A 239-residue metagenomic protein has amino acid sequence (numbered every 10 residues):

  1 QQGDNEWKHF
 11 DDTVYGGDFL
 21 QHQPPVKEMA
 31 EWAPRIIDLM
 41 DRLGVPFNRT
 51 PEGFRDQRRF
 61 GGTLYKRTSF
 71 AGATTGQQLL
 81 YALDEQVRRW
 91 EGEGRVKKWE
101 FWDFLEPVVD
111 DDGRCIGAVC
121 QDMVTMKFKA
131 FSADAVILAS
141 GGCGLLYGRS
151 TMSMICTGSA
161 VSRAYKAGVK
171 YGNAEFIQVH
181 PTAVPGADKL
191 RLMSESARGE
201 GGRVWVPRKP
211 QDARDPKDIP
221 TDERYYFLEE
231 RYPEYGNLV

Functional and structural regions predicted by a protein language model:
Q1-V14, D18, R149, F176-V184 (+1 more regions): Conserved N-terminal glycine-rich FAD pyrophosphate-binding loop of Rossmann-like flavoproteins
Q1-V45, G201-W205: Redox-cofactor-proximal catalytic regions of oxidoreductases
E6, H22-I37, G72-L80, F101 (+3 more regions): Generic structural signal for well-ordered, non-membrane alpha-helical segments in soluble metabolic enzymes
W32-F47, A160-A174: Hydrophobic or amphipathic alpha-helical targeting/insertion segments
D41-K127, S132, A139, A183-S194: Conserved redox-cofactor binding core of oxidoreductases
A133-I137, C156-R163: Extended, hydrophobic alpha-helical segments in both membrane/secreted and soluble proteins
L138-T151: Flavin (primarily FAD) binding-site architecture
R163, V169-V239: An anion/pyrophosphate-binding glycine-rich loop and adjacent beta-alpha core in soluble alpha-beta enzymes
